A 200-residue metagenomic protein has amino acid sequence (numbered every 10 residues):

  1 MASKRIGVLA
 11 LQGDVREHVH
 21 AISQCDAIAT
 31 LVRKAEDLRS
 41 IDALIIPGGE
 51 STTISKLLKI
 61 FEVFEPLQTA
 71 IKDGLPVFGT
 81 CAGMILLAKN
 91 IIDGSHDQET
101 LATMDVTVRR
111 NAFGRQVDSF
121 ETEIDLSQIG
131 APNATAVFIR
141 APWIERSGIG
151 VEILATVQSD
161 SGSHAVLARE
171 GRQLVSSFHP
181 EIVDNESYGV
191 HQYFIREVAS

Functional and structural regions predicted by a protein language model:
M1-I60, F64-K72, E186-S200: N-terminal beta1-alpha1 cap of cysteine-dependent amidohydrolase-like domains
R5-G7, T100, R172: Residues that mark the start of a beta-strand
L11, T80-A82, M104, R140 (+1 more regions): A secondary-structure boundary/capping signal
V15, L38, L86, D93 (+3 more regions): Flexible, glycine-rich phosphate/dinucleotide-binding loops and adjacent beta-alpha linkers at cofactor/substrate
I28-T30, V77, Q173: Hydrophobic anchor at the start of a short beta-strand that flanks the dinucleotide cofactor-binding loop
I46, G79, S176: Redox-cofactor binding/interface segments in oxidoreductases and associated redox assembly factors
S51-Q128: Cysteine-nucleophile active-site neighborhood
R110-S200: Amide-donor transfer/coupling interface in amidating biosynthetic enzymes
